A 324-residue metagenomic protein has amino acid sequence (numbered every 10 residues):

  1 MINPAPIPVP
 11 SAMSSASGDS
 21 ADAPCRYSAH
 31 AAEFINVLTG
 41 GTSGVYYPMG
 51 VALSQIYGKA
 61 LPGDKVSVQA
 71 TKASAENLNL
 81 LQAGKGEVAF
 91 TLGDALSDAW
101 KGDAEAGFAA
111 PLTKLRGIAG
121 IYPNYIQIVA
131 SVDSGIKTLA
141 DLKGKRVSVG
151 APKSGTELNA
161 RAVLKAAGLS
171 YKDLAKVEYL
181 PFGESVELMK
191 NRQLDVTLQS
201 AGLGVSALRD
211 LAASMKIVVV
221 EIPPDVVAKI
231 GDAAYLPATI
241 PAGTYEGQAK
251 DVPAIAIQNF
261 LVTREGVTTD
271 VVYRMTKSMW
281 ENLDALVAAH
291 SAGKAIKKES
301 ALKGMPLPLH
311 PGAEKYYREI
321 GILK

Functional and structural regions predicted by a protein language model:
M1-G18: N-terminal low-complexity segments that are often proline-rich with Ser/Thr-Pro
C25-A31: Sec/Tat signal peptide C-region and signal peptidase I cleavage site
A31-K143, A151: Short, glycine-/small- and polar/acidic-enriched structural segments that line small-molecule recognition paths
F34, G58-T71, K165-L180, Q193-V196 (+2 more regions): A local structural motif
N36-S43, L115, R146-A151, F260-G266 (+1 more regions): Second-shell loop/turn segments in exported
G93-A95, A104, S170-V262, G266-V267: Pocket-lining segment of extracytoplasmic ligand-binding domains
Y122-I136, A233, Q258-V271: A bilobed periplasmic-binding-protein/Venus flytrap-type ligand-binding module shared by bacterial periplasmic
V177, E184, K190-N191, A201-V219 (+3 more regions): An extracytoplasmic/periplasmic, membrane-proximal ligand-sensing/linker region
